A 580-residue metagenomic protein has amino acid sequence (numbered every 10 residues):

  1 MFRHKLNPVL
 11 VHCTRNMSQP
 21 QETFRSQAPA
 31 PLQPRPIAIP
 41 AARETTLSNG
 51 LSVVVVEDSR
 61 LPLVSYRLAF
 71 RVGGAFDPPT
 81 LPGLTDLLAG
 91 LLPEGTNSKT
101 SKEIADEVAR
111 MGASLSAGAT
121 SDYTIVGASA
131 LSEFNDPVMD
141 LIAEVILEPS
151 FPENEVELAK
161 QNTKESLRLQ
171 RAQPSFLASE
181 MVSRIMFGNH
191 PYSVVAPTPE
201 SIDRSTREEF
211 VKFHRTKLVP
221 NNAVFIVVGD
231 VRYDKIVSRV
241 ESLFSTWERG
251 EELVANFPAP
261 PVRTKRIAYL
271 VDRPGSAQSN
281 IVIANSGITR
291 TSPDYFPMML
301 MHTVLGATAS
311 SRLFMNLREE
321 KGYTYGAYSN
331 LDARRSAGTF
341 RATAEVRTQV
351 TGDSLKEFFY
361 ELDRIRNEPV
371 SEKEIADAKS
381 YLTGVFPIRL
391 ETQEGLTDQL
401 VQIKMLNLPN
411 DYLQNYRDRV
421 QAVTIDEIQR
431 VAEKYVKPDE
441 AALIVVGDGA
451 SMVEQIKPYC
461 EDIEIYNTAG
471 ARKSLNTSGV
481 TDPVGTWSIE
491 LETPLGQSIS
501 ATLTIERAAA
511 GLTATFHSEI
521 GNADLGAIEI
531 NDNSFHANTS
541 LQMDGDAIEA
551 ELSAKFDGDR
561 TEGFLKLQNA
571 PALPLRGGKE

Functional and structural regions predicted by a protein language model:
F2, N7-P8: Short, low-complexity intrinsically disordered segments enriched in A/P/G/S/L with frequent Arg, especially at protein
S18-L32, N189, S193-A196, P220 (+3 more regions): An aromatic/glycine/proline-enriched structural segment found at the starts of mature extracellular/organellar domains
T23-T45, R184-A223, A255-P260, M298 (+2 more regions): Histidine-acidic residue clusters that define the catalytic metal-binding segment of zinc metallopeptidase domains
R35-S65: Mature N-terminal segment immediately following signal peptide/propeptide cleavage in secreted/periplasmic
V54-V56, L61-G90, K99-L147, K160 (+6 more regions): M16 family metallopeptidases and their MPP-like homologs
K404, D411-G470, A547-L575: Extended, hydrophobic interaction surfaces within ordered domains
T481-D557, E562-E580: Central antiparallel beta-sheet cores of small beta-barrel/beta-sandwich binding domains
